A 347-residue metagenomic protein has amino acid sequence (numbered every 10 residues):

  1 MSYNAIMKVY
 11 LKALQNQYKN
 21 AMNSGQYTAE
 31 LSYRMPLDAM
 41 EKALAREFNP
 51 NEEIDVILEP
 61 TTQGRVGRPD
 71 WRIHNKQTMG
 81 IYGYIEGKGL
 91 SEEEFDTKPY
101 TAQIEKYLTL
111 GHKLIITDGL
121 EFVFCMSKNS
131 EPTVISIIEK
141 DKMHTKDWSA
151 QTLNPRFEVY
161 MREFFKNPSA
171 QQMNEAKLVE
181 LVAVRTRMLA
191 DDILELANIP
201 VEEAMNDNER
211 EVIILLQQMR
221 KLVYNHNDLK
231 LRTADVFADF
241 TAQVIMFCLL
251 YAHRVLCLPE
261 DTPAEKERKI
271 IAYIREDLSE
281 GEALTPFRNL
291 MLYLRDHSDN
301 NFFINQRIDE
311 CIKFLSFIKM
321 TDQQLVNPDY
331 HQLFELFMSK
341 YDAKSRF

Functional and structural regions predicted by a protein language model:
M1-E52, L58: Charged, often low-complexity linker/regulatory segments
I6-K12, R210-D228, N327-S345: Active-site-adjacent bridging/hinge elements
N16-Q26, K230-V236, F314-M320, S339-F347: Glycine- and acidic
Y33-R34, A234, A238-F247, Y251 (+3 more regions): Short runs of predominantly hydrophobic/aromatic residues within well-ordered alpha helices that form helix-helix
E41-R46, I245, L249-L250, R254-L258 (+1 more regions): Short alpha-helix boundary/capping elements
P50-T78: Active-site metal-binding core of divalent-cation-utilizing nuclease and nuclease-like domains
P69, I73-K98, Q103, L110-N301: Charged, often flexible domain-edge or linker segments that flank or initiate folded functional domains
L292-F347: Class I S-adenosyl-L-methionine
